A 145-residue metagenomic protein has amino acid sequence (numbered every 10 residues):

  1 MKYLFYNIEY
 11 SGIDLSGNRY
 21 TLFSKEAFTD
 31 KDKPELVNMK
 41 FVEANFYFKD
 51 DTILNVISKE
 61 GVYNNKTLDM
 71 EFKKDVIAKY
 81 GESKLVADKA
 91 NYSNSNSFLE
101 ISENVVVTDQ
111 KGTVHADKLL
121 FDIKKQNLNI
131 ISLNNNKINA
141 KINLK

Functional and structural regions predicted by a protein language model:
M1-K145: Mature-chain termini and adjacent capping regions
